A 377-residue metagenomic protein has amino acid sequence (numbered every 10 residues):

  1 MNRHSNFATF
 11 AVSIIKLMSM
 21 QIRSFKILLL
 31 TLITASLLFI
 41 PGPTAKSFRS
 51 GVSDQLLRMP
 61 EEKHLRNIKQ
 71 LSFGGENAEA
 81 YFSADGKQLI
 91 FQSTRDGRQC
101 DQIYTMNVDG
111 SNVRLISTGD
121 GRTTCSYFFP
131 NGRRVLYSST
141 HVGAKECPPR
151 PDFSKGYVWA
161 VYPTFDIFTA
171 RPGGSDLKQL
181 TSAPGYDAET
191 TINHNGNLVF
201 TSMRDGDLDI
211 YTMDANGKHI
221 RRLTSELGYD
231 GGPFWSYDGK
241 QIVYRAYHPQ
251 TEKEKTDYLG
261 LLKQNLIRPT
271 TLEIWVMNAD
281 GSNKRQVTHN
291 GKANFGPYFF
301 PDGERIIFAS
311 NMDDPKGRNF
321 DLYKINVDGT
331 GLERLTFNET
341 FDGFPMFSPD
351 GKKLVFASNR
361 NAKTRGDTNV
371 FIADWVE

Functional and structural regions predicted by a protein language model:
L29-L38: Bacterial N-terminal signal peptides
S47-R66, F165: Blade/loop signatures of beta-propeller domains
N67-Q70, S111-R114, Y157, S175-K178 (+3 more regions): Predominantly a core beta-strand signature of beta-propeller blades across repeat-based propeller domains
F73-E76, S93-I103, T118-T123, S138-I167 (+8 more regions): A flexible loop/linker signature enriched in serine peptidases of the S9 family
A84-D85, P130-N131, N193-N195, Y237-D238 (+2 more regions): Residue-level detector of Asp-centered blade-edge/turn motifs that repeat once per structural unit in beta-propeller
L89-I90, V135, L198-V199, I242 (+2 more regions): Hydrophobic beta-strand positions that form the internal "hydrophobic ladder" of WD40/Gbeta-like beta-propeller blades
N107-S111, R171-S175, D214-K218, N278-S282 (+2 more regions): Short loop/turn segments that connect beta-strands within beta-propeller blades
